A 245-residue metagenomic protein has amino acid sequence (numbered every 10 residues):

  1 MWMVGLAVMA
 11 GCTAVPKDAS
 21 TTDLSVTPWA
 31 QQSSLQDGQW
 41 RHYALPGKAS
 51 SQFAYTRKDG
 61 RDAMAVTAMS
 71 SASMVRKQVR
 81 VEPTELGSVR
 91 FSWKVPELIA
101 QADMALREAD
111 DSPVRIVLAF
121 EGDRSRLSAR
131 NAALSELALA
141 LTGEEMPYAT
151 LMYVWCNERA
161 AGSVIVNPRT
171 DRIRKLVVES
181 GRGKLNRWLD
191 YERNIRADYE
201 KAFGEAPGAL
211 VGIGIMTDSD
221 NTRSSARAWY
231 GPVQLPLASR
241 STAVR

Functional and structural regions predicted by a protein language model:
M1-G11: Bacterial N-terminal signal peptides
C12-G47, A129-E136, R245: Extracellular carbohydrate-recognition regions
Q52-M74: Short carbohydrate-recognition loop motifs
Q78-V89, R182-L185: Extracellular/lumenal carbohydrate-interaction signature centered on repeated Trp-anchored short motifs
R107-V114, E145, A228: Short coil-to-beta strand junction motifs in C2/discoidin
D111, E121-R169: Extracellular/luminal beta-rich ligand-recognition and adhesion surfaces characterized by aromatic-Gly/Pro-enriched
V114-I116, D171-G181, L185-R223: Extracellular beta-strand ligand-recognition surfaces/modules
I213, P232-L235: Extracellular beta-strand elements of beta-rich domains used for carbohydrate recognition/degradation or cell-matrix
